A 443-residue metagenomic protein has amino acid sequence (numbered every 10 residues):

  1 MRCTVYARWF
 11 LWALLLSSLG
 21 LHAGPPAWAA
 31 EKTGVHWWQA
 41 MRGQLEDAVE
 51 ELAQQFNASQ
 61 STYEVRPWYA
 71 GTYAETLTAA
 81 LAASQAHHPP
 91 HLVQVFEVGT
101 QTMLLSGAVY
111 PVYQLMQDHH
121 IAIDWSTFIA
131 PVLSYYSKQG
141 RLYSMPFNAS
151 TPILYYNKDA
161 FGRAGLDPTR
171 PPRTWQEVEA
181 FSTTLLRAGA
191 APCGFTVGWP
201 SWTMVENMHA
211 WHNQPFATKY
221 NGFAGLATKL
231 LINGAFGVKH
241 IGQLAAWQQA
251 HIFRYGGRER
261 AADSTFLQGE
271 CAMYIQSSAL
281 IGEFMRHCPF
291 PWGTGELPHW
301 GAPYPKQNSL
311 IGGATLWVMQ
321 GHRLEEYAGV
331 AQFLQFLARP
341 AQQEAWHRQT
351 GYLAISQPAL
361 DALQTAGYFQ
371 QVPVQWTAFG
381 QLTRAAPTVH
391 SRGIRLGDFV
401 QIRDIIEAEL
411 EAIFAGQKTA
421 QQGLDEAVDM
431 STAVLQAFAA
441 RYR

Functional and structural regions predicted by a protein language model:
A40, M204-N207, V238-G329: Extracytoplasmic/periplasmic substrate-binding proteins
Q55-F128, R163-G165, R173, T265 (+4 more regions): Extracytoplasmic "Venus flytrap"/periplasmic binding protein-like
A82, H91, I121-A160, C193 (+2 more regions): A structural signal for short loop-to-beta-strand junctions that line the ligand-binding cleft of periplasmic/secreted
E97-I153, E179, E206-A210, G293-G295 (+2 more regions): Hinge/lid segment of periplasmic solute-binding proteins
Y113-F128, P171, Q214-K239, R286-H287 (+4 more regions): Short, solvent-exposed loop/beta-turn-alpha elements that line the ligand-binding surface or hinge of extracytoplasmic
K138-F147, P152, E177-T228, C271: Extracytoplasmic/periplasmic solute-binding protein
E179-T184, G222-G256: Glycine-centered hinge/linker elements that transmit conformational signals in sensory and ligand-binding systems
G295, R348-A408, A412, A440-R443: Long, aromatic- and glycine/proline-rich binding clefts that accommodate carbohydrate-like moieties
